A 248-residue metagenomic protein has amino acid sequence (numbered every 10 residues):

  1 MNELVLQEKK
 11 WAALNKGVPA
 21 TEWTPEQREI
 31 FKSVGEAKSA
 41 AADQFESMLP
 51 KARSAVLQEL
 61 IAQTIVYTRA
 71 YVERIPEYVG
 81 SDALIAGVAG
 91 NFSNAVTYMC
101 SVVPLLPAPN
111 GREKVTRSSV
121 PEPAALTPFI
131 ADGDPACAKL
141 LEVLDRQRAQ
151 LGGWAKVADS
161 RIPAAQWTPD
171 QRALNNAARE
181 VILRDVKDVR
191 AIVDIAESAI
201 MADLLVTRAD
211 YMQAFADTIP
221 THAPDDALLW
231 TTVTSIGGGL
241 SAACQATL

Functional and structural regions predicted by a protein language model:
M1-V5, L14-P25, V56-A70, E77-S81 (+5 more regions): Proteins with a high burden of low-complexity, intrinsically disordered sequence enriched in S/T/G/P/A and R, requiring
E3-K51, F92-S93, F129-D132, K139-I195 (+1 more regions): Alpha-helical segments in soluble extracytoplasmic regions
Q27-G80, L174-A223: Long, amphipathic, charge-rich alpha-helical segments that form helical bundles/coiled-coils
G80-G152, P169, V186-K187, D203 (+1 more regions): Extracellularly exposed regions in secreted/surface proteins, prominently low-complexity, repeat-rich
